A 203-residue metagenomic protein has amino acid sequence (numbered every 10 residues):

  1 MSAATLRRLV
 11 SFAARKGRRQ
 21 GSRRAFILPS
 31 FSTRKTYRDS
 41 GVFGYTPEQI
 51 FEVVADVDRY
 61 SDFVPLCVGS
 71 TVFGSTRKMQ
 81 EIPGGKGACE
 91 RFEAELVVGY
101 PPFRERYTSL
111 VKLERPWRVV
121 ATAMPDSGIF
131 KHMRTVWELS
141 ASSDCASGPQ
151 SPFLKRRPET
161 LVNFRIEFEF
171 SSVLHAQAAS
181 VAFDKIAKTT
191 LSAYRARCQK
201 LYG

Functional and structural regions predicted by a protein language model:
S2-C89: Hydrophobic ligand-binding cavity/cleft-lining segments
A3-G17, A25-F26, G99-R104, I129 (+1 more regions): Alpha-helical membrane-targeting segments
T36-R38, R104-T108, K131-V136: Short, surface-exposed coil-to-beta transition loops
F43-P47, L96-P102, L113-W117, L139-C145 (+1 more regions): Beta-strand elements of well-folded, non-transmembrane domains
I50-V54, Y60, A94, F164 (+1 more regions): Hydrophobic pocket/interface hotspot
F73-I129: Glycine-rich portal/gate segments that line the openings of hydrophobic small-molecule binding cavities
A123-T189: Beta-strand/loop substructures that line and gate deep hydrophobic ligand-binding cavities in soluble
R195-G203: Short, highly charged C-terminal tails/helix-capping segments
